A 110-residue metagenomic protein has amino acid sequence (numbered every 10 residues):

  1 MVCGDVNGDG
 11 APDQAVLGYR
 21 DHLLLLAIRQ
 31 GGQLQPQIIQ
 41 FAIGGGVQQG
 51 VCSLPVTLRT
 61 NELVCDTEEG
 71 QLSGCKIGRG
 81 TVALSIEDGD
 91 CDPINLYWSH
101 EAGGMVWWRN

Functional and structural regions predicted by a protein language model:
M1-D9, D66: Acidic, divalent-cation-chelating loop motifs in proteins
G8-G18, G78-S85: Acidic/hydrophobic-patterned starts of short beta strands in beta-sheet-rich repeat architectures
D9-D13, Y19-L25, Q33-Q35: Primarily extracytoplasmic ectodomains and periplasmic/lumenal surface modules that are beta-strand-rich
Y19-R20, G31-G32, W98-A102: Short acidic-glycine loop/turn motifs at beta-strand connectors
H22-I28, D92-L96: Structural motif
P36-A42, W107-R109: Beta-propeller fold detector
G46, G50-N110: Acidic, small-residue rich beta-repeat scaffolds with periodic aromatic anchors
